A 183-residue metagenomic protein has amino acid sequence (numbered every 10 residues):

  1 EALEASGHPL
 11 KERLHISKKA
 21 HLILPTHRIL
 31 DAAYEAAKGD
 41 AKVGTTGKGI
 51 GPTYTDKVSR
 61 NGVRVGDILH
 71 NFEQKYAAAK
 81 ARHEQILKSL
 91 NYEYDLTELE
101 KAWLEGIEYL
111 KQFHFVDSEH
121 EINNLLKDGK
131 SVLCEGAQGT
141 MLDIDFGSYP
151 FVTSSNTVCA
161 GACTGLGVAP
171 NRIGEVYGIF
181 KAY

Functional and structural regions predicted by a protein language model:
E1-Y183: Non-transmembrane, aqueous-exposed alpha-helical and coiled segments at domain scale
